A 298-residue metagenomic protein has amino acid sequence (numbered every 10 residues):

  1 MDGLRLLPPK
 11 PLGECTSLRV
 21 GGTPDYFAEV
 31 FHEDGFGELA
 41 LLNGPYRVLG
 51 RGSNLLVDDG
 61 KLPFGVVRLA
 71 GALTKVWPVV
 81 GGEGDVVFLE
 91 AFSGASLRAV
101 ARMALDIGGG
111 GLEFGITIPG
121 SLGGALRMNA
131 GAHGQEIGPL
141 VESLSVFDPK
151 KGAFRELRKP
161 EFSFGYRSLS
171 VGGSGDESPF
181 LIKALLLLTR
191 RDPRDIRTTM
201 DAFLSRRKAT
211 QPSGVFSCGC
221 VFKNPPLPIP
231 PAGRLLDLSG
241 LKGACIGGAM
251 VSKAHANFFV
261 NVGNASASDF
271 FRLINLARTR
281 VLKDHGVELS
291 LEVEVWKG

Functional and structural regions predicted by a protein language model:
M1-L122: Anion-binding (especially nucleotide phosphate/pyrophosphate-binding) glycine-rich loop and adjoining beta-alpha core
L6-P8, V20, L55, F147 (+3 more regions): Phosphate/pyrophosphate- and phosphate-bearing ligand-binding catalytic cores of soluble enzymes
P11, I137-P139, A244: Short solvent-exposed loop/turn micro-motifs enriched in small/polar/acidic residues
G21-G22, A28-D34, L56-K75, R127-K159 (+2 more regions): Structural signature of FAD isoalloxazine-binding scaffolds in flavoprotein oxidoreductases
G22-T23, R51-S53, A95, S121-A125 (+5 more regions): Gly/Ser/Thr-rich helix-start
E83-G84, M128, N261-V262: Short coil/turn segments at secondary-structure junctions
A104, L122, L126-A130, S145-D148 (+2 more regions): Short, well-ordered alpha-helical segments in soluble proteins
L105-I107, G111-E142, S217, K223: A gly/ser-rich beta-alpha-beta helix-loop segment of oxidoreductase catalytic cores
